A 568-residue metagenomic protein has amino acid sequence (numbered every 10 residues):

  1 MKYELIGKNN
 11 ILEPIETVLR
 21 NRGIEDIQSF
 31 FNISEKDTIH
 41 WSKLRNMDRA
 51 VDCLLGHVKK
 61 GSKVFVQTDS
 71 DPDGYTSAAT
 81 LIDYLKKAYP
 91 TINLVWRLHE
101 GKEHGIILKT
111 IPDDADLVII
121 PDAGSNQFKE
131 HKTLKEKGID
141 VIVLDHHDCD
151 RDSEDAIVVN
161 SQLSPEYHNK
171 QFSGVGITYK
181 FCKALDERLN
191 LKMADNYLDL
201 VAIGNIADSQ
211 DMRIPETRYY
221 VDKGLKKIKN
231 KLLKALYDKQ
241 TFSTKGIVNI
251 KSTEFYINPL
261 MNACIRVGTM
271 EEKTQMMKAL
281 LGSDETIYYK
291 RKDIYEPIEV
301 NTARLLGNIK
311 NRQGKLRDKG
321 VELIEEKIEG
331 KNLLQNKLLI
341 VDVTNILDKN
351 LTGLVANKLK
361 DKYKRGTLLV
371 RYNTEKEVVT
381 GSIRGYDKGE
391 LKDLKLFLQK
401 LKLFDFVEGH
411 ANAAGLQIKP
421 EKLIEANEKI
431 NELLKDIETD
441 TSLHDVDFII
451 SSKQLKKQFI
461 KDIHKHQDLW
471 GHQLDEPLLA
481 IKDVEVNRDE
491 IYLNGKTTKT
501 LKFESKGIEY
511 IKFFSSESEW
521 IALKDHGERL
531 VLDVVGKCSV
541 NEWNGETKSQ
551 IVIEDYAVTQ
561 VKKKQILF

Functional and structural regions predicted by a protein language model:
K2-L117, K137, D186-K422, E428 (+1 more regions): Hydrophobic helix-and-loop "lid/oligomerization" segment in the mid-to-C-terminal part of catalytic domains
G56, K60, P215, R291-L347 (+2 more regions): Mid-to-C-terminal polyanion-binding domains and interfaces
D69-S70, H99-G101, A123-G124, H146-C149 (+2 more regions): Short, ordered loop/turn segments at secondary-structure junctions
G105-I107, L144-E154: Short, glycine/polar-rich helix-capping loops at beta-to-alpha or helix-loop-helix junctions that flank or form
I119, D140-L144, I157-V159, L368: Hydrophobic/aromatic beta-strand patches that form the interior of the parallel beta-sheet core in alpha/beta enzyme
A123-E136: Active-site core of PLP-dependent enzymes with the aminotransferase class I/II
F128, S153, F172-V175, Y179 (+2 more regions): Amphipathic alpha-helical transducer elements in NTP-driven molecular machines
D152-A207, G409-H410: Short alpha-helices
